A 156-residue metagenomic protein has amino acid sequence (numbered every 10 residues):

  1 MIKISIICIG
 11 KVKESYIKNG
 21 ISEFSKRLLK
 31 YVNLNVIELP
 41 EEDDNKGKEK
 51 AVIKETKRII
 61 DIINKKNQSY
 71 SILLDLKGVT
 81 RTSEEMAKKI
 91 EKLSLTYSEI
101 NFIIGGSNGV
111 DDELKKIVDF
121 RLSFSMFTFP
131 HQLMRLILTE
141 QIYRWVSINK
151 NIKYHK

Functional and structural regions predicted by a protein language model:
M1-L28: N-terminal beta1-alpha1 ligand-phosphate binding loop
K3, Y97-F102: Loop/turn-to-beta-strand initiation segments
I6, I72, G105, L138: Conserved RecA-like P-loop NTPase ATPase core
V12, L76-V79, G106-G109: Short glycine-rich anion-binding loops that position phosphate/pyrophosphate groups of nucleotides and phosphorylated
I17-I21, E49, S83-A87, K115 (+1 more regions): Conserved strand-to-helix beginnings and helix N-cap segments that scaffold or border functional pockets
N33, E38-E99: S-adenosyl-L-methionine/SAH cofactor-binding core of RNA-modifying enzymes
I100-E113: Short glycine-rich, acidic/polar surface loops and turns
D112-K156: Structured adenosyl-cofactor binding patch, chiefly the S-adenosyl-L-methionine
